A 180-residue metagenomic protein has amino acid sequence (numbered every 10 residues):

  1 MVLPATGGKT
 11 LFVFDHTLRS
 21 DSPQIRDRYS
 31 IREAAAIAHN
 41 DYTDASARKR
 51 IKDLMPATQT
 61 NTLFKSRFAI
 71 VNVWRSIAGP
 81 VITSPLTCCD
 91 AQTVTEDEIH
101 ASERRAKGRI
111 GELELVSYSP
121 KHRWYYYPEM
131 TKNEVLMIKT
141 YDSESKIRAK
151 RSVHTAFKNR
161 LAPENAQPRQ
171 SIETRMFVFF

Functional and structural regions predicted by a protein language model:
M1-Y125: Non-heme Fe(II) oxygenase catalytic core, chiefly the N-lobe of the double-stranded beta-helix
E114-F180: Catalytic core of Fe(II)/2-oxoglutarate
